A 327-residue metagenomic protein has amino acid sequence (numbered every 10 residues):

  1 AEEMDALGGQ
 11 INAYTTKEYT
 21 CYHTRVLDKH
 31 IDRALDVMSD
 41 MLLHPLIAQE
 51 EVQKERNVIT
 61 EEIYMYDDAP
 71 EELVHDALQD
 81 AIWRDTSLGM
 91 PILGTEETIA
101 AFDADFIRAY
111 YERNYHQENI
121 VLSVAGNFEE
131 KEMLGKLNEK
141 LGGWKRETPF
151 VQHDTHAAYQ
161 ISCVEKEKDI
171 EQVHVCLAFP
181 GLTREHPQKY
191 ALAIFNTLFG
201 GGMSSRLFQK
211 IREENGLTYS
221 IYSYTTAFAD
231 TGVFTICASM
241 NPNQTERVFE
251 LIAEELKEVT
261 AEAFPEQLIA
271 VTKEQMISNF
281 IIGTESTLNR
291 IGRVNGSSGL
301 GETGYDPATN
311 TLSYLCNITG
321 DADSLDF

Functional and structural regions predicted by a protein language model:
A1, F208-Q209: Short glycine-/small-residue-rich flexible loop motifs, especially phosphate/cofactor-binding loops
E2-H156, E165, C176, L182-T183 (+2 more regions): Charge-rich, well-structured scaffold segments of protease-associated domains
D5, M203-S204: Short Ser/Thr-interspersed hydrophobic loop/turn segments at strand-loop and sheet-helix junctions that line or gate
A158-Y159, K210: Catalytic cores of enzymes that engage adenine nucleotides and/or redox cofactors via long glycine-rich, Lys/Arg/His
S162: Flexible, small-/acidic-enriched active-site or ligand-binding loops
I170, G181-E185, Y190-G201, L207: A conserved active-site cap/scaffold subdomain adjacent to cofactor or substrate pockets
S204-S205, S286: Short linear Ser/Thr-Pro motifs
S205-R206, E246: Residue-level marker for well-ordered alpha-helical positions
